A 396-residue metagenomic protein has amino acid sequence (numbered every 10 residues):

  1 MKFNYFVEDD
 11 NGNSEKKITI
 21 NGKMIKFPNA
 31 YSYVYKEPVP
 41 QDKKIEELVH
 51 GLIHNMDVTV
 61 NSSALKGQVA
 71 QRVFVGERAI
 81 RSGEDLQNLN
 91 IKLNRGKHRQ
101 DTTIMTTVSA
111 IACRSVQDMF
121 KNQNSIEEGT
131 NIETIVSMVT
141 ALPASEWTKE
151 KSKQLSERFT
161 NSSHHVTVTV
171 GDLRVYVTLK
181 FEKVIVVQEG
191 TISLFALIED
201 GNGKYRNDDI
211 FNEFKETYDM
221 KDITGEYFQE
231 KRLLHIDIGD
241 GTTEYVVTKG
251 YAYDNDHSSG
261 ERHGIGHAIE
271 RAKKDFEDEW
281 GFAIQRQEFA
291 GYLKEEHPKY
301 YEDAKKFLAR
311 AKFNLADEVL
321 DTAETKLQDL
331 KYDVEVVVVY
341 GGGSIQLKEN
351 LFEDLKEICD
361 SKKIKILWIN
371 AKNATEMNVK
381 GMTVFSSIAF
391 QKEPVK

Functional and structural regions predicted by a protein language model:
M1-L233, D317-V337, S344-K396: Nucleotide/phosphate-binding catalytic cleft detector across ATP-hydrolyzing and phosphate-transferring enzymes
D9-S14, Y227-T243, T248-Y251, R262-I265 (+1 more regions): A short acidic Gly-Thr/Ser loop motif
E84-D85, Y245-G250, E296-Y301, K356-C359: Short amphipathic alpha-helical segments, especially helix-boundary/capping motifs
I91-H98, D256, D303-F307: Short coil/turn segments at secondary-structure junctions
G190-F211, D240, V246-R286: Glycine-rich phosphate-binding loop plus the immediately following alpha-helix
H235, S258-R262, K305, A309: Short, surface-exposed loop/turn motifs that are enriched in glycine and acidic residues and include a nearby proline
K274-R310: A mobile "lid/hinge" subdomain adjacent to the ATP/sugar-phosphate binding pocket shared across diverse ATP-dependent
